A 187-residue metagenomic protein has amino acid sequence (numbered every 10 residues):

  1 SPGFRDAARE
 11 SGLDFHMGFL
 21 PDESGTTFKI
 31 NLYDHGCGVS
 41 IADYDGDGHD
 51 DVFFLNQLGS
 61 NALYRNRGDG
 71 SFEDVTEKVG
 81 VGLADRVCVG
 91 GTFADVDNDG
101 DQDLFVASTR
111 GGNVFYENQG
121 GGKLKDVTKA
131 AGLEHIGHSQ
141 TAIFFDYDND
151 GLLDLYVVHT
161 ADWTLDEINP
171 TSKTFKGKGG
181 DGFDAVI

Functional and structural regions predicted by a protein language model:
S1-I187: Beta-propeller-forming repeat regions
